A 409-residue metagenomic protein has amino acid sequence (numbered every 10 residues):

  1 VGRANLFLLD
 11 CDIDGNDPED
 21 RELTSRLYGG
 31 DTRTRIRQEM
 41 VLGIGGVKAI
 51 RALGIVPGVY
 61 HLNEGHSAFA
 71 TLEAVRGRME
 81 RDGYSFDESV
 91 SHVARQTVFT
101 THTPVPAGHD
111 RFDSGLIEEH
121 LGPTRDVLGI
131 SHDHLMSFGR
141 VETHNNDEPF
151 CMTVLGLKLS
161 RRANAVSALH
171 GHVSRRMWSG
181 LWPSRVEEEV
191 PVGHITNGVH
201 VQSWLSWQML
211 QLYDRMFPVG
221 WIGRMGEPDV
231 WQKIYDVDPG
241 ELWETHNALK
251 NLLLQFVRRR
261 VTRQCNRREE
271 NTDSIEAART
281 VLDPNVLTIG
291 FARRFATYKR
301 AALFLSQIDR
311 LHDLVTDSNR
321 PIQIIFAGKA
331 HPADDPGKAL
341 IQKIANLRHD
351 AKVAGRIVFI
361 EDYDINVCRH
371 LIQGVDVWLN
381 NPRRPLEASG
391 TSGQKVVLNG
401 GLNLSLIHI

Functional and structural regions predicted by a protein language model:
V1-I407: Catalytic cores of carbohydrate-active enzymes across secretory and cytosolic contexts
